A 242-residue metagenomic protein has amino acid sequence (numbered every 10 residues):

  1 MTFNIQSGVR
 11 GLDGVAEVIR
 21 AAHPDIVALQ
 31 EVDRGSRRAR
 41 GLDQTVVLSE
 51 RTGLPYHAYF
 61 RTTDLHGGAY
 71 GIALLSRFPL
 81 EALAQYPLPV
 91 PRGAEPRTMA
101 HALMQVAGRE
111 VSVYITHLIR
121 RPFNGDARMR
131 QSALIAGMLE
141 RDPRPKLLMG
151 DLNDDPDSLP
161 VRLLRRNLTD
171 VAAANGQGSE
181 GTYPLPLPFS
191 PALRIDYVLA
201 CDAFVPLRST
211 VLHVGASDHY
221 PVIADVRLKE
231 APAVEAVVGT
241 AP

Functional and structural regions predicted by a protein language model:
M1-R51, D64-G68, A133, L228-P242: N-terminal, active-site-proximal structural segment of metallo-dependent hydrolase catalytic domains
M1-S7, A84, E110-I119: Active-site-proximal beta-strand elements of phosphoester/diester hydrolases
T2, A28-L29, I115, M149 (+1 more regions): Generic enzyme active-site microenvironment
G8-G11, R34-R40, L65-G67, R121-F123 (+4 more regions): Active-site environment of divalent metal-dependent phosphoester hydrolases
V27-Q30, A58-R61, L147-D151, D170-A174: Active-site neighborhood of phospho(di)ester-bond hydrolases with catalytic His/Asp-centered motifs
V32-E110, V205, T210-H213: Structured beta-strand-rich core segments of catalytic domains in phosphoester-bond hydrolases
L103, G137-K146, N153-P242: Metal-dependent phosphoester-hydrolase catalytic domains
R109, V113, L118-L147, D154-D155: Active-site beta-loop-alpha substructure in enzyme catalytic cores, prototypically the cysteine-centered nucleophile
